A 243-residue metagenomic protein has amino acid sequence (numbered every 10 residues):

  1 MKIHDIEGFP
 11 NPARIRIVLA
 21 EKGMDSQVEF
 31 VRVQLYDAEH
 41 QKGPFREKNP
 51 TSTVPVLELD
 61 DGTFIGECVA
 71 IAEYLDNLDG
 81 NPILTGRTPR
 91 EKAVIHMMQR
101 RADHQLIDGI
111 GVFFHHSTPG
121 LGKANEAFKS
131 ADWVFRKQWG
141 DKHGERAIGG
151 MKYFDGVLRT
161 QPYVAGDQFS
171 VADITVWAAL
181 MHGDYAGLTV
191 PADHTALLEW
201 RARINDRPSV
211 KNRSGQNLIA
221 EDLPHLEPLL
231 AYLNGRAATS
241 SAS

Functional and structural regions predicted by a protein language model:
M1-K137, A231-L233, T239-S243: GST-like domain detector, emphasizing the conserved glutathione-binding G-site in the N-terminal thioredoxin-like
Q34-L35, F169, I219-A220: Positions that flank functional sites
E47, D206, G215: Phosphate-coordinating loops and pocket residues in cytosolic domains that bind phosphorylated ligands
A70, A196, S209: Residue-level recognition of oxygen-bearing side chains
P82-R87, I110, V164-D167, A192 (+1 more regions): Short, hydrophobic secondary-structure boundary micro-motifs
A102-D206: GST-like fold's C-terminal all-alpha helical module
R213-S243: Terminal-tail/helix-coil boundary detector
